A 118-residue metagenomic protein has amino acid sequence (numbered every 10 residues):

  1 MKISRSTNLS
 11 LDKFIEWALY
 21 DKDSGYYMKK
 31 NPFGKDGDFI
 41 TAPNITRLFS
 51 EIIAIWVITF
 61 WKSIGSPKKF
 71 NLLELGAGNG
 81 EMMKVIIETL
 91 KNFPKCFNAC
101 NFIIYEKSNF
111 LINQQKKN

Functional and structural regions predicted by a protein language model:
M1-L75, N79-N118: Rossmann-like AdoMet
